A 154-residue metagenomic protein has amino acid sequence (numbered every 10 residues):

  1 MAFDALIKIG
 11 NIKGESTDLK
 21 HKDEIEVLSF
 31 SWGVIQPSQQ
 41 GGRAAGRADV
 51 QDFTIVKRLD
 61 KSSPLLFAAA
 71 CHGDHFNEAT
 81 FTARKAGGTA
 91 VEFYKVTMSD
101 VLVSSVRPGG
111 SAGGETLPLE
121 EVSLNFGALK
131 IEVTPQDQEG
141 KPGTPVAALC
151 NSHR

Functional and structural regions predicted by a protein language model:
M1-R154: Glycine-rich, low-complexity intrinsically disordered segments
